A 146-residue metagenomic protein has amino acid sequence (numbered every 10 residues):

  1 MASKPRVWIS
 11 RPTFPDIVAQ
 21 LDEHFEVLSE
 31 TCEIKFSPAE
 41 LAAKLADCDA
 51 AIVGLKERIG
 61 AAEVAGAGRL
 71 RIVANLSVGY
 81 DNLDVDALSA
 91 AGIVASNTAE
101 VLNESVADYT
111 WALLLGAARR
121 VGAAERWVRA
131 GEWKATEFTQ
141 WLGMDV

Functional and structural regions predicted by a protein language model:
M1-C48: N-terminal glycine-/charge-rich "phosphate-binding" loop or analogous flexible N-terminal tail
F14-P15, S37-E40, E57-A62, A135-W141: A generic local structural motif
L45, D145-V146: A short, hydrophobic secondary-structure junction motif
D49-R129, T139, G143-M144: Phosphate/diphosphate ligand-binding glycine-rich loop within oxidoreductases
A130-K134: Donor/substrate-binding cores of folate-linked one-carbon enzymes
